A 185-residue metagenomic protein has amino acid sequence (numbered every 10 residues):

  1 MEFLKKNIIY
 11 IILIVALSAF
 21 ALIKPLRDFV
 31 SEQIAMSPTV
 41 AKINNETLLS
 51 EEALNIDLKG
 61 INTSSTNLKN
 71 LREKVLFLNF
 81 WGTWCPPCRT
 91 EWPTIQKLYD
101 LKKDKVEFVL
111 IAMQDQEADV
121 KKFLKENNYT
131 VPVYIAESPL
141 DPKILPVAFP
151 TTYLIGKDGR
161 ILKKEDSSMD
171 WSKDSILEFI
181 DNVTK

Functional and structural regions predicted by a protein language model:
M1-A53: N-terminal targeting signals for export/organelle localization
N55-L76: A short beta-strand-turn-helix
R72, F80-K97: Conserved redox-active cysteine motifs that mediate thiol-disulfide chemistry, especially di-cysteine Cys-X(1-2)-Cys
R72-K74, D104, Y129-T130, P146-V147: Active-site acidic short loop of glycosyltransferases
F77-W81, A112: Structural cue for short, hydrophobic secondary-structure segments
R89-N127, I135-K143, E178: Structural microenvironment flanking redox-active thiols in thiol-disulfide oxidoreductases
K122-Y129, I135-V183: Thiol/disulfide oxidoreductase modules built on the thioredoxin-like
